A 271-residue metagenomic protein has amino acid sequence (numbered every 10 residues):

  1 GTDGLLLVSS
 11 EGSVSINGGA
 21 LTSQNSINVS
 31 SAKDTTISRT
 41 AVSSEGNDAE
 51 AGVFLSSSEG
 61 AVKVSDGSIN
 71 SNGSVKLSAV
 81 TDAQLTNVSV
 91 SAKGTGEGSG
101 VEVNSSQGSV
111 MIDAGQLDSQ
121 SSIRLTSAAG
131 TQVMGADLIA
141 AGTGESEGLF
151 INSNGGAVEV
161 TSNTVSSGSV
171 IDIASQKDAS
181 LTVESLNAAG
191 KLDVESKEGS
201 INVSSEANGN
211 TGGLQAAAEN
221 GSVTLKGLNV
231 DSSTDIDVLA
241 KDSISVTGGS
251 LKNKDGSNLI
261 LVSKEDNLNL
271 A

Functional and structural regions predicted by a protein language model:
D3-G4, G12-I16, A20-S23, I27-N28 (+30 more regions): Extracellular beta-strand scaffolds
V53, L214-A216: Composition-driven recognition of long, low-complexity, acid-poor segments enriched in small hydrophobic and small
